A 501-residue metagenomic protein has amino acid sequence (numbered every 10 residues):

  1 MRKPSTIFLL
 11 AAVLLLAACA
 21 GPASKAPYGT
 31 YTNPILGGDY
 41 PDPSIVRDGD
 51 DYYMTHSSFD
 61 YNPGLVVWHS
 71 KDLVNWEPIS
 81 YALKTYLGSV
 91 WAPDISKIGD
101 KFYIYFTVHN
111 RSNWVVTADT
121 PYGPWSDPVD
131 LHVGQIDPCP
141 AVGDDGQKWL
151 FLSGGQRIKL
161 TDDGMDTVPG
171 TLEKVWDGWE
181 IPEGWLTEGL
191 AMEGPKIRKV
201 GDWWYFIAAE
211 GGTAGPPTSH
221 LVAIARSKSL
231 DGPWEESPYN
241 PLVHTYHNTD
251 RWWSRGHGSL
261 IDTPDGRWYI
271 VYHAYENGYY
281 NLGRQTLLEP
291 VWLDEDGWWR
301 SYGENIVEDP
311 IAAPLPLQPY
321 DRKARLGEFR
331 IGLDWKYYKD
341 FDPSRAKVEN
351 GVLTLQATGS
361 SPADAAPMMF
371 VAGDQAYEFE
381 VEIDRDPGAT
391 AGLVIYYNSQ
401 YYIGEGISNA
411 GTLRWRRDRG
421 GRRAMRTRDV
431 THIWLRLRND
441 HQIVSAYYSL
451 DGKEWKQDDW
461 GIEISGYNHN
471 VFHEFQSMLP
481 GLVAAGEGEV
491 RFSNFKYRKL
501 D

Functional and structural regions predicted by a protein language model:
M1-F8: Bacterial N-terminal signal peptides that target proteins for export
F8-A17: Bacterial N-terminal signal peptides
C19-D501: Carbohydrate-active catalytic/glycan-binding domains of CAZyme proteins, especially the secreted or lumenal ectodomains
